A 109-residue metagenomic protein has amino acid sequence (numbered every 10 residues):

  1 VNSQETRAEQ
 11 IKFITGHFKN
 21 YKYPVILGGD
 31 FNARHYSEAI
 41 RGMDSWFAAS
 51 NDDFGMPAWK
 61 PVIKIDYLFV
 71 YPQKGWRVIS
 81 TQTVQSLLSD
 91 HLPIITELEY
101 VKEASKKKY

Functional and structural regions predicted by a protein language model:
V1-Y109: Active-site regions of metal-assisted phosphoester/phosphodiester hydrolases, unifying DNase/endonuclease modules
